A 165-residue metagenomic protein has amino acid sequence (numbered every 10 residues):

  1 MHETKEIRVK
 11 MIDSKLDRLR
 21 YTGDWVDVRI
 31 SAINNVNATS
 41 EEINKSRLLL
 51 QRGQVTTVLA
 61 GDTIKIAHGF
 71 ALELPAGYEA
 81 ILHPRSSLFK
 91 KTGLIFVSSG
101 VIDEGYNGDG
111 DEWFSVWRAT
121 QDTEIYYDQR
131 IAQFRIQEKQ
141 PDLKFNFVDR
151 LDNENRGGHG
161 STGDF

Functional and structural regions predicted by a protein language model:
M1-F165: DUTPase catalytic domain/fold
